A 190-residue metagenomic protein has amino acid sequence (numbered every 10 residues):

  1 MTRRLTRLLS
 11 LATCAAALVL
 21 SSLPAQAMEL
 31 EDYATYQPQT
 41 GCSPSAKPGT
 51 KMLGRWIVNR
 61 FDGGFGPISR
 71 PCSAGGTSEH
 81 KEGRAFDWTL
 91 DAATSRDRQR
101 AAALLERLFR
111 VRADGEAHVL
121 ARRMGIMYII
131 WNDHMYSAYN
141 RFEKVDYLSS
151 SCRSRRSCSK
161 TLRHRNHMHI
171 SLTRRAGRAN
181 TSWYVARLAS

Functional and structural regions predicted by a protein language model:
M1-A27: Secretory targeting and sorting signals
M28-S137, S171-L172: Secreted/periplasmic proteins that engage bacterial cell-wall peptidoglycan
L104-S190: Catalytic cores and adjacent binding grooves of peptidoglycan-active enzymes
